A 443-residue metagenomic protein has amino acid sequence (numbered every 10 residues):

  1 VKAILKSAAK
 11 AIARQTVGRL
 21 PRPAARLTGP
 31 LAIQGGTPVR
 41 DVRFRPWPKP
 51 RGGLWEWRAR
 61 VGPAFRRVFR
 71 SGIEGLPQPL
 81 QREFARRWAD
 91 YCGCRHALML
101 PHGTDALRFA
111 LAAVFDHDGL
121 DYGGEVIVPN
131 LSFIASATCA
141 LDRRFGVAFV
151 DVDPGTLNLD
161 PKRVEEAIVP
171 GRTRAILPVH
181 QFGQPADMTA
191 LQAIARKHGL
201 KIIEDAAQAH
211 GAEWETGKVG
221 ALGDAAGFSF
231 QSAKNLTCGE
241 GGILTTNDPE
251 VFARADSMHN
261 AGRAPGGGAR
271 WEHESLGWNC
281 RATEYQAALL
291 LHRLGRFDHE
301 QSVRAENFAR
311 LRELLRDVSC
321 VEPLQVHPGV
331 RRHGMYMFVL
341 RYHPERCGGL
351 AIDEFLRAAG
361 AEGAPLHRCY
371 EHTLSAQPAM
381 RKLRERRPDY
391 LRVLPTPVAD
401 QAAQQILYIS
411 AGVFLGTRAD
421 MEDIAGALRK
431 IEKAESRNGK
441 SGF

Functional and structural regions predicted by a protein language model:
V1-L120, R196, A403, T417-F443: Conserved PLP-binding active-site segment in aminotransferase class I/II-type PLP enzymes
R26-L31, G36-V39, A209-T216, L222-M337: Active-site region of PLP-dependent enzymes
R60-V61, F65, W88, A106 (+17 more regions): Generic structural signal for small/hydrophobic residues in well-ordered secondary structure, especially within
D116-Q181, P185-A206, E213: PLP-dependent aminotransferase-like
I127, A148, I202-I203, G227 (+2 more regions): Structural detector of well-ordered beta-strand residues that form the stable sheet scaffold of enzyme domains
A193-K201, C238, I243-A261, L350 (+1 more regions): Basic phosphate/pyrophosphate-binding loop/patch that engages nucleotide-derived ligands
R263-R270, R310-L315, E354-Y408, F443: Conserved PLP cofactor-binding pocket of PLP-dependent enzymes
Q325-G329, M335-C347, L366-R381, Q405-A419: Conserved PLP-binding active-site segment of the aspartate aminotransferase-like
